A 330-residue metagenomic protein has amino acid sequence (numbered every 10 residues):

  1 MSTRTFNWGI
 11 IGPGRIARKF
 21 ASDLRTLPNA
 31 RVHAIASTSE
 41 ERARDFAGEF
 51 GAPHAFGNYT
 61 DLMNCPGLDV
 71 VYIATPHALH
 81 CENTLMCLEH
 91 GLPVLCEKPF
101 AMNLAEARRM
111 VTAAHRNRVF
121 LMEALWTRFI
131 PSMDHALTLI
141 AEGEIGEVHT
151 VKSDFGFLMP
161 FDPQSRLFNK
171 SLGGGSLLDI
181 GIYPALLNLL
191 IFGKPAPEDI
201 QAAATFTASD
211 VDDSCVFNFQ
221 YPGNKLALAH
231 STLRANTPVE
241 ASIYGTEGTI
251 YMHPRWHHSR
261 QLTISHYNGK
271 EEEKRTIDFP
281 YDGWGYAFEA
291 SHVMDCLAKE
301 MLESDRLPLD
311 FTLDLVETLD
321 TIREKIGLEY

Functional and structural regions predicted by a protein language model:
M1-F50, L328: N-terminal Rossmann-like dinucleotide-binding module
M1-S2, V70-Y72, P222, H292-Y330: C-terminal helix-rich "cap/oligomerization" subdomain common to oxidoreductases
F50-A113: Beta-loop-alpha module in the N-terminal Rossmann-like domain of NAD(P)-dependent dehydrogenases, especially those
F56, C96, L121-E123, M252: Hydrophobic residues in well-ordered beta-strands that form the structural core
R109-W126, E147-H149: Rossmann-fold dehydrogenase core element
T127-Q201, A208: Predominantly a Rossmann-like dinucleotide-binding segment in NAD(P)-dependent oxidoreductases
L186-S259, P280, G285, S291-K299: Contiguous beta-strand/loop segments that form the cofactor/metal-binding neighborhood of enzyme cores
